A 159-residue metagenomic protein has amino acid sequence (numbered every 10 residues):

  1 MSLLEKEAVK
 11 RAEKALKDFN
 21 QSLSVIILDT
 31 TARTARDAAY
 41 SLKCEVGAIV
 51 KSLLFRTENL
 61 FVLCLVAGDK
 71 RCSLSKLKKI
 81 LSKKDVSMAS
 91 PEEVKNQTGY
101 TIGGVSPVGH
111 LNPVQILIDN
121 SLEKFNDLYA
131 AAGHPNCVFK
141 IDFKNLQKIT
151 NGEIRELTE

Functional and structural regions predicted by a protein language model:
M1-E159: Extended, low-hydrophobicity, polar/charged segments
